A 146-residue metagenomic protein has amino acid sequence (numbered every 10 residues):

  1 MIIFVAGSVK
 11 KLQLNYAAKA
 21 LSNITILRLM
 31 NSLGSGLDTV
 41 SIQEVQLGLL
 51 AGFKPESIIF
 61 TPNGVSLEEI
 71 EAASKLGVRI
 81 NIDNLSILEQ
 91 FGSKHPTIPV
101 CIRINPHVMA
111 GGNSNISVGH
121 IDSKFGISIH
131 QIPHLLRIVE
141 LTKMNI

Functional and structural regions predicted by a protein language model:
M1-V9, L50-G52: CE4/NodB-like, metal-dependent polysaccharide N-deacetylase domain that modifies extracellular/periplasmic N-acetylated
Q13-I146: Active-site-proximal beta-alpha core segment in soluble small-molecule metabolic enzymes
